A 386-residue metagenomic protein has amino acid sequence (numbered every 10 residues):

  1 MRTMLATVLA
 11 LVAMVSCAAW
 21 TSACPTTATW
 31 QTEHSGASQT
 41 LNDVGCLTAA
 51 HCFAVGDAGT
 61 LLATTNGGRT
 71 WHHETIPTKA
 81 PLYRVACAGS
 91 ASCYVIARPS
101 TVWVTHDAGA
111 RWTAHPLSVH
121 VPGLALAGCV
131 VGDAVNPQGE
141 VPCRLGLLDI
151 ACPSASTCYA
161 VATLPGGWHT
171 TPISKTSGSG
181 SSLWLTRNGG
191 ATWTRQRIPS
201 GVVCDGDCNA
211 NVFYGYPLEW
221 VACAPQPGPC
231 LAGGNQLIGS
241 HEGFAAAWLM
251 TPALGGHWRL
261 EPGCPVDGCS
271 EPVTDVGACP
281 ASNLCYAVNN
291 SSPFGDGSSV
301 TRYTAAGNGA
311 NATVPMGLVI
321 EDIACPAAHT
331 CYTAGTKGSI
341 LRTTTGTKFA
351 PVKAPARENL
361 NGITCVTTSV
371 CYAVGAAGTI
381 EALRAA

Functional and structural regions predicted by a protein language model:
M1-M4: Positively charged n-region of N-terminal signal peptides that target proteins for export
T7-S16: Bacterial N-terminal signal peptides
S22-A386: Residue-level hotspots at or immediately adjacent to binding/recognition sites across diverse folds
